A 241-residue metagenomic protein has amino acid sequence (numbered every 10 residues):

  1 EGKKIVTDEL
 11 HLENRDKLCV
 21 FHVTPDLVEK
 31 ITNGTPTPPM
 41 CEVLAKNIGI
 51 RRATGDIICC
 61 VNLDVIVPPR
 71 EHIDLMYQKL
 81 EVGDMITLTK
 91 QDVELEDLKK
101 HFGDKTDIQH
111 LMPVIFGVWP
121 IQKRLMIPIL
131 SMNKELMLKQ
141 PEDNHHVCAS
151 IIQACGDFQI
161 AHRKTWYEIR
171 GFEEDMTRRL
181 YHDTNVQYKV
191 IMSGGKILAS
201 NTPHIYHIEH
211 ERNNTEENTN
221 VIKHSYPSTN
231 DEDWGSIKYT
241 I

Functional and structural regions predicted by a protein language model:
G2-T7, L95-E96: Short, charged/polar "capping" segments at the starts of alpha-helices and the immediately preceding loops
V6-R52: Active-site-proximal specificity loops/subdomain of glycosyltransferases
V23, I86-Q91, S200-T202, Y206-I208: Short glycine/serine/threonine-enriched helix-capping/active-site loop that flanks the nucleotide-sugar donor pocket
E42-N47, V65, I73, A154-G156 (+1 more regions): Conserved glycosyltransferase catalytic-site signature
I50, P68-E174: Conserved catalytic core of nucleotide-sugar-dependent glycosyltransferases
G55-P68: Short beta-strand-to-loop acidic/aromatic patch adjacent to the donor-nucleotide binding site
V147-C148, Q153-C155, D175-I241: C-terminal catalytic/acceptor-binding lobe
